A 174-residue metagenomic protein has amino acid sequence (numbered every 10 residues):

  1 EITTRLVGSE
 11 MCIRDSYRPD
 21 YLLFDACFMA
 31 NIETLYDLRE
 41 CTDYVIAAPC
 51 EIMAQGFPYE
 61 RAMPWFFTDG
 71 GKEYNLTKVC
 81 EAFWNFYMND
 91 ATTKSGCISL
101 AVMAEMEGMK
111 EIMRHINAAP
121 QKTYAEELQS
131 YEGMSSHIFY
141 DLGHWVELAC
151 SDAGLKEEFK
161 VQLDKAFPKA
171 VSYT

Functional and structural regions predicted by a protein language model:
E1-I13: Single conserved hydrophobic/aromatic residue that forms the stacking wall/gate of nucleotide- or nucleobase-binding
R14-Y17, E33-A47: Short, surface-exposed basic-aromatic patches at helix termini and helix-loop junctions that form
D20-D25: Short catalytic-loop micro-motif centered on adjacent basic/acidic residues
A26-N31, C50-A54: Solvent-exposed loop/turn segments at secondary-structure junctions within structured extracellular/periplasmic domains
A30-D37, G56-Y59: A short acidic (Asp/Glu
M53-V171: Long, charge-rich alpha-helical interaction segments
